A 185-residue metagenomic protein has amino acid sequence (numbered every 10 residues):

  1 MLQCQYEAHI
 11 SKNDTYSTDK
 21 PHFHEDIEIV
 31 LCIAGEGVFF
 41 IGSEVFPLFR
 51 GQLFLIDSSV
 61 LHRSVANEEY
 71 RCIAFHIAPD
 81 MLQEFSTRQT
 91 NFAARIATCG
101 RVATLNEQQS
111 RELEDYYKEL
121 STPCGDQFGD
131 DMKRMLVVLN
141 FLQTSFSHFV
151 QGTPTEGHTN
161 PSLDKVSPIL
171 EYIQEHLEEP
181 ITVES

Functional and structural regions predicted by a protein language model:
M1-I10, L61-D126, Q143-G152: A hydrophobic/aromatic-rich effector-binding and dimerization subdomain of bacterial HTH-type transcriptional regulators
E7-H24: Conserved short histidine dyad/triad with adjacent acidic residue
T15-Y16, R50-G51, S59, A78-D80: Tight coil/turn sites that cap or link beta-strands
H22-F39: Short, conserved beta-strand element in jelly-roll/cupin
D26, R50, E69-R71, D131: A structure-centric signal for secondary-structure junctions around beta-strands
I33-A34, F49-R50, S58, E68: A cytosolic small-molecule/anion-sensing beta-strand core signal
S43-L55: Short acidic-glycine-tyrosine-enriched beta hairpin
C99-Q108, C124-V138, L142-S185: Short, Lys/Arg-enriched, Trp-marked, Pro/Gly-tolerant hinge/linker segments that flank
